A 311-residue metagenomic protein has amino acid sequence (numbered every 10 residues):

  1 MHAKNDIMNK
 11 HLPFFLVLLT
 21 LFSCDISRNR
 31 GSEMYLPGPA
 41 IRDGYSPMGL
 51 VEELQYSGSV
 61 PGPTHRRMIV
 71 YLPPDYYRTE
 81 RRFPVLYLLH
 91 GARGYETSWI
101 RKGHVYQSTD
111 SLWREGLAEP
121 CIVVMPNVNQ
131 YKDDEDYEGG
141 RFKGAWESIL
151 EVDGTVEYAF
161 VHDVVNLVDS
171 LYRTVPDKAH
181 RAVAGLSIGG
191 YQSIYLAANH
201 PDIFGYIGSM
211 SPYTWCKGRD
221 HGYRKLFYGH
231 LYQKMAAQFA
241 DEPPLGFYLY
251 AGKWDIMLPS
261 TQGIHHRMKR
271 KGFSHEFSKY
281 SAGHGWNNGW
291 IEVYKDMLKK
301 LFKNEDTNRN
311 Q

Functional and structural regions predicted by a protein language model:
N9-V17: Sec-dependent signal peptide recognition, specifically the positively charged N-region followed immediately by
L18-L19, D306: Prokaryotic Sec-type signal peptides and long signal-anchor helices with extended Leu/Ile/Val-rich h-regions
F22-S23: C-terminal motif of bacterial Sec signal peptides marking the signal peptidase cleavage site
I26-Q311: Non-catalytic cap/lid and distal C-terminal segments of serine-dependent acyl enzymes
